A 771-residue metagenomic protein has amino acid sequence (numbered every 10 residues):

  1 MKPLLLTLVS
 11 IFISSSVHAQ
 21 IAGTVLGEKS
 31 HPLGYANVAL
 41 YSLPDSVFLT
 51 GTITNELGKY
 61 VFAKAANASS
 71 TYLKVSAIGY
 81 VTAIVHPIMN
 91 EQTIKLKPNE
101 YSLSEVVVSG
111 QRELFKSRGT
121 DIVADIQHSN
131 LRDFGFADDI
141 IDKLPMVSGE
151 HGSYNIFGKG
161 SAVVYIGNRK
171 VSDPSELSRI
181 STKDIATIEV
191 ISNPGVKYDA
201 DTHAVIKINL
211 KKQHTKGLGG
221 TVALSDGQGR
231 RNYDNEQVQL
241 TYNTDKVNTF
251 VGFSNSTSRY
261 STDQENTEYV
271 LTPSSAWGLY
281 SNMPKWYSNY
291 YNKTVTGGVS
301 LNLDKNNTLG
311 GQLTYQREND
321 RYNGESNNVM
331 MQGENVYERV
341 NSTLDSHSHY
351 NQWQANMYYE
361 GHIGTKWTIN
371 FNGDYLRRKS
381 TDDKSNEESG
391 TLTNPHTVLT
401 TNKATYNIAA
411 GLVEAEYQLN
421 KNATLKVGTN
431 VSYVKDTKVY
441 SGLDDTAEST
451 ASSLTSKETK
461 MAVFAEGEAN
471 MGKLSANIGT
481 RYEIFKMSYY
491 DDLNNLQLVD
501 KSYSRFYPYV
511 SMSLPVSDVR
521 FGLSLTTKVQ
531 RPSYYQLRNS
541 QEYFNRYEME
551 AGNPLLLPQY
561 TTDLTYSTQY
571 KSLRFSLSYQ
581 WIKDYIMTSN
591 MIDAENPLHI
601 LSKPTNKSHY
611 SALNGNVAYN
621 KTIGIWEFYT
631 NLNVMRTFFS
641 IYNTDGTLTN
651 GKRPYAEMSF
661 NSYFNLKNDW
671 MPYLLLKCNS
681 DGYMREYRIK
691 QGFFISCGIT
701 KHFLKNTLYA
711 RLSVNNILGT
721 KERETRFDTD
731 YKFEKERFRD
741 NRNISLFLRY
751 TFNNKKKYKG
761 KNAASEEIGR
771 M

Functional and structural regions predicted by a protein language model:
A39-Y41, K74-Y80, E91-N130, G149-H151 (+2 more regions): Short, acidic, small-residue-rich periplasmic hinge/interaction motif at the N-terminus of Gram-negative outer-membrane
P44-K59: Short, acidic Ser/Thr/Gly-rich low-complexity loop/linker segments typical of extracellular and cell-surface proteins
N90-K95, A137-I140, P174-S175, V190 (+2 more regions): N-terminal periplasmic accessory domains that precede and gate Gram-negative outer-membrane beta-barrel machines
K143, R169-G195: Short acidic/polar hinge/loop motifs at secondary-structure boundaries that mediate gating or recognition
R231-R259, D263, S275-N323, N351-W353 (+2 more regions): Transmembrane beta-barrel wall of Gram-negative outer-membrane proteins
T294-N319, T343-D491, P515-R520, L573-L577 (+2 more regions): Face-selective signature of the C-terminal outer-membrane beta-barrel domain
I408-L412, A551-N553, L557, D563 (+2 more regions): Outer membrane beta-barrel strand-and-loop segments of large Gram-negative receptors, especially TonB-dependent
L454-E458, L498-K501, V529-K583, I600-N614 (+1 more regions): Outer-membrane beta-barrel signature, preferentially recognizing the C-terminal barrel domain of Gram-negative
